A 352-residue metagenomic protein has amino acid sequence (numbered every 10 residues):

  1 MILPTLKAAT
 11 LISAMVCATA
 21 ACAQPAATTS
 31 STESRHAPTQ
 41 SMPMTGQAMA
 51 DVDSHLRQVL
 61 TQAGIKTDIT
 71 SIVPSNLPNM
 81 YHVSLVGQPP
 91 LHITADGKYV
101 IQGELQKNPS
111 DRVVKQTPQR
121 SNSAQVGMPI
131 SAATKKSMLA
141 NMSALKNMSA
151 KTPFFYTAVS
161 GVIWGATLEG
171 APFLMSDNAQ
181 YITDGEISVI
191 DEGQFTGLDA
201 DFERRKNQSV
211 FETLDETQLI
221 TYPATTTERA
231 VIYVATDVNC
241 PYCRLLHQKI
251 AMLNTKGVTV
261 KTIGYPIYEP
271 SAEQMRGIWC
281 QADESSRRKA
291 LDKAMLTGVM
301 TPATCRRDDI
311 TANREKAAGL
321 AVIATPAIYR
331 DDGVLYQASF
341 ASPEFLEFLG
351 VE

Functional and structural regions predicted by a protein language model:
M1-Q24: Gram-negative bacterial Sec-dependent N-terminal signal peptides
A26, S30, H36-D51, A235-H247: Short, thiol/selenol-centered motifs that function as redox-active sites or metal-ligating centers
A27, V59-Q102, K107, L145 (+6 more regions): C-terminal cap of thioredoxin/glutaredoxin-like
R35-D68, S121-A150: Short, non-transmembrane alpha-helical segments in secretory-pathway proteins
D53, R57, L139, H247-I250 (+2 more regions): Extracytoplasmic/secreted envelope proteins and their assembly/folding machinery, especially bacterial periplasmic
V113-G127, F202-V210, M252: C-terminal low-complexity, charged extensions that often adopt amphipathic alpha-helices
E192-T221: N-terminal "domain-start" segment that seeds a small globular fold
T221-Y222, E228-R306, A318-I323, E347-V351: Structural alpha/beta surface segment adjacent to cysteine/selenocysteine redox centers across thiol/disulfide enzymes
